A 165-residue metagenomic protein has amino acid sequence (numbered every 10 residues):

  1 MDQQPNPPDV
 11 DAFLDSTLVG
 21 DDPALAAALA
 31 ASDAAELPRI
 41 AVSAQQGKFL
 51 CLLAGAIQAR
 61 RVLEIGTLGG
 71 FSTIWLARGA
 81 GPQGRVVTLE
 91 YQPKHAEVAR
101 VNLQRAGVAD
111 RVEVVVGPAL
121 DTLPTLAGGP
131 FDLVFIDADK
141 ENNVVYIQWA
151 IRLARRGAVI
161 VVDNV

Functional and structural regions predicted by a protein language model:
M1-L25, A35: N-terminal auxiliary segments of SAM/dcSAM-dependent transferases
A34-A35, L53: Conserved Class I S-adenosyl-L-methionine-dependent methyltransferase catalytic core
I40-V165: S-adenosylmethionine/decaboxylated-SAM
